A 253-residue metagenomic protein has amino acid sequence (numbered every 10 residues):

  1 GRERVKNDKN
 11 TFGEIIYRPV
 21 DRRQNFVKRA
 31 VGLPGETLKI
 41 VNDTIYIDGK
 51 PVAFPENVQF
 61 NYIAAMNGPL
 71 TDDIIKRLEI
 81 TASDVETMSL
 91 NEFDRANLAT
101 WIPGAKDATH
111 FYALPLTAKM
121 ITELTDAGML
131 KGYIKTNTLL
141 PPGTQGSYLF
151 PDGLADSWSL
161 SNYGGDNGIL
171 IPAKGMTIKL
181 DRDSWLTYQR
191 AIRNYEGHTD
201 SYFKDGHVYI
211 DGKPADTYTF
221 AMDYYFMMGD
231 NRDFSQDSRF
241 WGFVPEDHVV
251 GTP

Functional and structural regions predicted by a protein language model:
G1-P253: Soluble "head" domains of membrane/secretory-pathway proteins
